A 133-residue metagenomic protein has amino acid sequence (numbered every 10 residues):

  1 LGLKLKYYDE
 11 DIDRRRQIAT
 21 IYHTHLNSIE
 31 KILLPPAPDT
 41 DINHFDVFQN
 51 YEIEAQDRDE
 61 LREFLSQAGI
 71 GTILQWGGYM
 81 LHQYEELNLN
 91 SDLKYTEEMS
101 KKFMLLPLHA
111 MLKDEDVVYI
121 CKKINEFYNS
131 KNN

Functional and structural regions predicted by a protein language model:
L1-N133: PLP-dependent aminotransferase class I/II
